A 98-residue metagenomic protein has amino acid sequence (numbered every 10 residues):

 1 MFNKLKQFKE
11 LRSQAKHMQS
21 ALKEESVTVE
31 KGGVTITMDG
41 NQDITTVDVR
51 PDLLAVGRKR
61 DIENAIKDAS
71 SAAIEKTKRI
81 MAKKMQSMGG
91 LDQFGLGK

Functional and structural regions predicted by a protein language model:
M1-T28, K76-K98: Long amphipathic alpha-helical segments used for membrane anchoring, targeting, substrate engagement, or oligomerization
L5-F8, K59, E63: Short, structured helix-loop boundary elements
A15, Q42, I66: Residue-level signature of catalytic and energy-coupling elements of molecular machines, predominantly ATP/GTP-dependent
V27-T46: N-terminal intrinsically disordered, cationic/polar leader segments that include organellar targeting peptides
D43, V47-I62: A short interface-forming secondary-structure element
L54-A55, E63, D92-G97: Generic, ordered loop/turn and secondary-structure boundary motif
A65, A69-I80: Stable alpha-helical structural segments in soluble proteins, enriched in small hydrophobic residues
